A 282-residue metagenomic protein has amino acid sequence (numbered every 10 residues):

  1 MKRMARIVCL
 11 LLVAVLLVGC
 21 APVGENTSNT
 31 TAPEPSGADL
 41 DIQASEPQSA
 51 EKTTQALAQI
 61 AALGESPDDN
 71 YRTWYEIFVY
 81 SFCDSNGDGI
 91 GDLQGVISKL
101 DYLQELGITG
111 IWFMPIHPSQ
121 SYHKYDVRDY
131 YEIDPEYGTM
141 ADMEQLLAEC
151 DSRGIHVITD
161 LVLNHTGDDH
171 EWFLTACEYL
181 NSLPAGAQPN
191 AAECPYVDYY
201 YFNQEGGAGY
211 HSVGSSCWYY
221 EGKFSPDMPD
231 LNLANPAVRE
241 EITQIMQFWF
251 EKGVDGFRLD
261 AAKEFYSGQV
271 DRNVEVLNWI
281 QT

Functional and structural regions predicted by a protein language model:
M1-V8: Bacterial N-terminal signal peptides that target proteins for export
L16-G19: C-terminal motif of bacterial Sec signal peptides marking the signal peptidase cleavage site
A21-N29: Bacterial lipoprotein signal-peptidase II cleavage site
S28-S66: Post-signal peptide N-terminal segment of mature Sec-exported envelope proteins
A50-T243, E251, A262-T282: Acidic/aromatic-lined carbohydrate-recognition and catalytic surfaces of CAZymes acting on diverse glycans
Q247: Aromatic-lined ligand-binding clefts that engage carbohydrates, nucleic acids, or primary amines
D255: Receiver (REC) domain switch/active-site residues of two-component response regulators
